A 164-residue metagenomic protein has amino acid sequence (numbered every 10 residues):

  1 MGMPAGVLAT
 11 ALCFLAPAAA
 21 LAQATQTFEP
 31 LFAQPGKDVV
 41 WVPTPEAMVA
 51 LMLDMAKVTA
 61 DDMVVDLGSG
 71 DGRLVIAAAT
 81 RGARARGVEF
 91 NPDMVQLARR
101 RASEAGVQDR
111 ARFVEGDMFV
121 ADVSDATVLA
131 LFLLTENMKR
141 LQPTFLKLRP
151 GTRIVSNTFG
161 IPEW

Functional and structural regions predicted by a protein language model:
P4-P17: Bacterial N-terminal signal peptides
L21-D62: S-adenosyl-L-methionine
D61-G70: Conserved class I S-adenosyl-L-methionine
D71-A83: Conserved SAM-binding loop of SAM-dependent methyltransferases across substrates and taxa, primarily the Class I
R84-E89: Conserved SAM-binding motif I beta-strand of class I
P92-D125: S-adenosyl-L-methionine
F119, S124-R140: A short SAM/SAH-binding and catalytic strip from SAM-dependent methyltransferases
E136-W164: C-terminal substrate-binding/active-site "lid" region of AdoMet-derived donor-dependent transferases
